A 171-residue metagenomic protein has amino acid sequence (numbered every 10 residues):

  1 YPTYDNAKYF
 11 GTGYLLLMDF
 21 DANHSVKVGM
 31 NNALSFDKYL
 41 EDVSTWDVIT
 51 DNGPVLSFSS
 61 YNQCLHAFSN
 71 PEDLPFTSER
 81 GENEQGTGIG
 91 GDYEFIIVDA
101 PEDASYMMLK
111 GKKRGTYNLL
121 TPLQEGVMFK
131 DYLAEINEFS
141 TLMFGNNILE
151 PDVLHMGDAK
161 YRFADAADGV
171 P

Functional and structural regions predicted by a protein language model:
Y1-E41, D51-P171: Lipid interaction determinants
W46-V48: Conserved hydrophobic positions within beta-strands
